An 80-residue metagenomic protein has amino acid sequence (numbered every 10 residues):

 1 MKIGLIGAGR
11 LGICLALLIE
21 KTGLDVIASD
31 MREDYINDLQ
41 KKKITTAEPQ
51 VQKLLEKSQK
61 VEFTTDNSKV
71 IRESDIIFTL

Functional and structural regions predicted by a protein language model:
M1-I44, E62: NAD(P)+-binding Rossmann beta1-loop-alpha1 motif at the extreme N-terminus of oxidoreductases
A16, V51-Q52, D66-S68: Short, flexible, glycine/charge-rich loop motifs used to bind or transfer phosphoryl groups or to couple energy/partner
D34-N37, K41, K53-E56, K69-E73: Replace "anionic and nucleotidyl ligands
K43-F63: N-terminal glycine-rich dinucleotide-binding loop that anchors FAD/FMN and/or NAD(P) in oxidoreductases
E56-L80: Rossmann-like NAD(P)-binding element
